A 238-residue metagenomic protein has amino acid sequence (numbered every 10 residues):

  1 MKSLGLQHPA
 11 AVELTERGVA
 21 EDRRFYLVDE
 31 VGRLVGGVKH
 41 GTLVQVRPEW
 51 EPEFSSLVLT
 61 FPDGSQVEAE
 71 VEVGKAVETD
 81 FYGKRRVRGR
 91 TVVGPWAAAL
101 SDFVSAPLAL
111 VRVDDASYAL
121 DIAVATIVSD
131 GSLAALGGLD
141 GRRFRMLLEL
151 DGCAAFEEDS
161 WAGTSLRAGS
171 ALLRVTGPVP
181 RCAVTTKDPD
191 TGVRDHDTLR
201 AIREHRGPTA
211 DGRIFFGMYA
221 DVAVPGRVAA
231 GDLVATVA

Functional and structural regions predicted by a protein language model:
M1-A238: Metal-cofactor-dependent catalytic cores
